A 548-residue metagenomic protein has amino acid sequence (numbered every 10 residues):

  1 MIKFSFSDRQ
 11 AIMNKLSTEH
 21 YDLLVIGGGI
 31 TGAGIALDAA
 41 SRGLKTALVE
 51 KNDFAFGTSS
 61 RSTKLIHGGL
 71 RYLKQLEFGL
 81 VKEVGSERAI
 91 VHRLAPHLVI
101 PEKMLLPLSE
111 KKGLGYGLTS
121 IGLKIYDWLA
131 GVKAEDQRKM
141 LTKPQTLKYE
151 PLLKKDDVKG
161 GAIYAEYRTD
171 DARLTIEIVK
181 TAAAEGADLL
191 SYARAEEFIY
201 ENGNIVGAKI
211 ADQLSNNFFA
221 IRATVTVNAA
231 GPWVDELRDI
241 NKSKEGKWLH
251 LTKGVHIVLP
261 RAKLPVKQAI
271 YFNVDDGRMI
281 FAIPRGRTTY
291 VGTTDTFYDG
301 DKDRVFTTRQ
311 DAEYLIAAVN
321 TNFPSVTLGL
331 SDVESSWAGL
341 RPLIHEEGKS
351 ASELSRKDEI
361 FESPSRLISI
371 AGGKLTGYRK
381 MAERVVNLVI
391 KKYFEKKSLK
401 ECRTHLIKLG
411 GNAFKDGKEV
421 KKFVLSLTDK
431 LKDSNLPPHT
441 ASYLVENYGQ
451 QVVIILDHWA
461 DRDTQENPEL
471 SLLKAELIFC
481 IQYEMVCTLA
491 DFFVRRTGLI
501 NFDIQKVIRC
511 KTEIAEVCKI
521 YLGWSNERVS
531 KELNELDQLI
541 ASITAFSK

Functional and structural regions predicted by a protein language model:
M1-L23, D38-R42: Extreme N-terminal leader/targeting segments of oxidoreductases
I12-K15, N52, L98, S109-G122 (+10 more regions): C-terminal accessory subdomains/tails of enzymes that are appended
E19-Y21, S215-V225: Core beta-strand elements of the Rossmann-like FAD/NAD(P) dinucleotide-binding domain in flavoenzyme oxidoreductases
V25-I26, I221-G231: Short hydrophobic core segments
G28-G29, K51: Glycine-rich Rossmann-fold phosphate-binding loop(s) that bind the pyrophosphate of adenine dinucleotide cofactors
A40-S60: Glycine-rich FAD pyrophosphate-binding loop
K64-Y149, I280: Dinucleotide-binding Rossmann-like beta1-alpha1 core, especially the glycine-rich loop that anchors the ADP
S191-V206: A conserved short coil-to-beta-strand element within the FAD-binding core of flavoproteins
